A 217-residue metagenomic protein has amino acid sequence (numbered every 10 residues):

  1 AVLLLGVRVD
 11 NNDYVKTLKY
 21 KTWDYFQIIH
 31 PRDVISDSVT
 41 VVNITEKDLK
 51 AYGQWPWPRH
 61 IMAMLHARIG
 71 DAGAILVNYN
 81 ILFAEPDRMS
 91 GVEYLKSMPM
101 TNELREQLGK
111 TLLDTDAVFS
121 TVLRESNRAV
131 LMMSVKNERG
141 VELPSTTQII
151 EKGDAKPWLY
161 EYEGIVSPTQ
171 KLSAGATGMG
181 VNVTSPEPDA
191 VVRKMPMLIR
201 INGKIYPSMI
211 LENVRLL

Functional and structural regions predicted by a protein language model:
A1-L217: Non-transmembrane functional regions of envelope-associated proteins
